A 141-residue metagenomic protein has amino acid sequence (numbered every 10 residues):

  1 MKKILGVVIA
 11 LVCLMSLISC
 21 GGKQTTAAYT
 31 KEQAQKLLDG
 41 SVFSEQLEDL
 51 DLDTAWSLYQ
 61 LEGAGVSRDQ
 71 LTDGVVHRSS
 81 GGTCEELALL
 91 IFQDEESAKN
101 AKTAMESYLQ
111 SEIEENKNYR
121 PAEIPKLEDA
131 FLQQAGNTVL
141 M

Functional and structural regions predicted by a protein language model:
M1-I9: Positively charged n-region of N-terminal signal peptides that target proteins for export
M15-S19: C-terminal motif of bacterial Sec signal peptides marking the signal peptidase cleavage site
G21-K23: Bacterial signal peptide processing site
A27-Q46: Post-signal peptide N-terminal segment of mature Sec-exported envelope proteins
E48-E85, E96, N100, L127: Short, compositionally biased low-complexity segments enriched in polar/charged residues
V76, E86-E95, T138-M141: Second-shell loop/turn segments in exported
A101-Y108: Short amphipathic alpha-helices in soluble, non-transmembrane regions that often serve as interface/regulatory elements
A122-M141: A short, solvent-exposed beta-edge/loop patch
